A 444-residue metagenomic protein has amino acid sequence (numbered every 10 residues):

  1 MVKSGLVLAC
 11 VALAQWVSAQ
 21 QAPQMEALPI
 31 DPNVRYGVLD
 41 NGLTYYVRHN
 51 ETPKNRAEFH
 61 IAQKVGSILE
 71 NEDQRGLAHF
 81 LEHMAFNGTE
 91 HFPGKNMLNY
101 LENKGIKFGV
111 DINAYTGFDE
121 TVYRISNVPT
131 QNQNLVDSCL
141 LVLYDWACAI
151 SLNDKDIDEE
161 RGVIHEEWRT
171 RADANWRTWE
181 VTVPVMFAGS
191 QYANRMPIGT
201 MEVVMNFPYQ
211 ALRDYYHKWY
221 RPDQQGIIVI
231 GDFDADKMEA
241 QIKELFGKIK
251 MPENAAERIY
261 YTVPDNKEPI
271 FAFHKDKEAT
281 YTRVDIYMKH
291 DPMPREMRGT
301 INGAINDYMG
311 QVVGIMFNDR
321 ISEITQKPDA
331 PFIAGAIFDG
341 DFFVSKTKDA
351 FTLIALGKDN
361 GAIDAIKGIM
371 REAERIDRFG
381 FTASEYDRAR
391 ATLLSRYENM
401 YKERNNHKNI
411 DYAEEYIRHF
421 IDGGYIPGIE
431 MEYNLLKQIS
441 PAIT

Functional and structural regions predicted by a protein language model:
M1-Q21: Bacterial Sec-dependent N-terminal signal peptides
Q21, N87-T89, A114-D119, L135-V142 (+10 more regions): Scaffold signal of the M16-like zinc-metallopeptidase fold and its non-catalytic homologs
Q21-A22, G226-T282, A391, S395-Y401: An aromatic/glycine/proline-enriched structural segment found at the starts of mature extracellular/organellar domains
M25-I61: Mature N-terminal segment immediately following signal peptide/propeptide cleavage in secreted/periplasmic
P53-K54, Q63-R177, M196, N206 (+4 more regions): Active-site-adjacent, His/Asp/Glu-enriched structural segments that form or flank metal-binding and acid/base networks
G94, L98, E102, S151-R169 (+4 more regions): Acidic/histidine-enriched alpha-helical segments
A255-I321, I354, I410-Y425, E430: His/Glu-based metal-binding/catalytic segments typifying zinc-dependent metallopeptidases
D291-P292, G299, G303-A383: Structured mid-domain segments that build the active-site/substrate or prosthetic-cofactor binding neighborhood
